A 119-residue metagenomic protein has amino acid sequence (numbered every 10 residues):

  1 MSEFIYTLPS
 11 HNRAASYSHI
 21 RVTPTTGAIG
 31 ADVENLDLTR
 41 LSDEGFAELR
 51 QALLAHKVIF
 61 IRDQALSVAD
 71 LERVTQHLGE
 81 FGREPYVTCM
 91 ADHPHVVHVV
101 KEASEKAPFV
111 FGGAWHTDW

Functional and structural regions predicted by a protein language model:
S2-V58, R62-W119: Fe(II)/2-oxoglutarate oxygenase catalytic core
